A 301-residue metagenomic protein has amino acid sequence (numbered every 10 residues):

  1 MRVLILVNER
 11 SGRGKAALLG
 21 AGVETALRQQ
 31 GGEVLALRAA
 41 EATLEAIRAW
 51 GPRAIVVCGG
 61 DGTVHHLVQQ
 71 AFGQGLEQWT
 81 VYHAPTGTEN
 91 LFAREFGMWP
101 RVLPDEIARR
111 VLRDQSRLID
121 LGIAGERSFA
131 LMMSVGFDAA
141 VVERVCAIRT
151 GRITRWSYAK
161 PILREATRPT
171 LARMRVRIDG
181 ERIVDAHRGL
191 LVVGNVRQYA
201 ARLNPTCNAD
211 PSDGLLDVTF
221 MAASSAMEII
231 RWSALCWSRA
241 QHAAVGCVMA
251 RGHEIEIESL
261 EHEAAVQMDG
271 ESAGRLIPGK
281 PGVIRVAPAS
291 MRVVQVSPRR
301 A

Functional and structural regions predicted by a protein language model:
M1-C58, H65, Q69-Q70, E106-A108 (+1 more regions): ATP/NTP phosphate-donor binding region
L4-V7, A21, Q30, L35-R38 (+1 more regions): Catalytic core of DAGKc-family lipid kinases
A16, H66-Q69, F92-R94, R202-L203 (+1 more regions): Short glycine-/acidic-enriched loop or helix-start segments at secondary-structure transitions that form or flank
S134, D138, V192-C207, S272: Glycine-rich phosphate/pyrophosphate-binding beta-alpha loops
D138-V141, V184-A186, Y199-R202, A226-I230: Short acidic/glycine-rich loop or secondary-structure boundary segments that cap or lie
R149-S157, V193, A201, C207-E228: Gly/Ser/Thr-rich active-site loops/lids in small-molecule metabolic enzymes that frequently grip phosphoryl groups
T170-A172, H187-G189, S212-D217, R251-H253: A generic structural signal for short beta-strands and their flanking turns/coil linkers
I178-D185, D210, F220-A301: ATP/nucleoside-binding phosphotransfer catalytic cores, i.e., glycine-rich phosphate-binding loops
